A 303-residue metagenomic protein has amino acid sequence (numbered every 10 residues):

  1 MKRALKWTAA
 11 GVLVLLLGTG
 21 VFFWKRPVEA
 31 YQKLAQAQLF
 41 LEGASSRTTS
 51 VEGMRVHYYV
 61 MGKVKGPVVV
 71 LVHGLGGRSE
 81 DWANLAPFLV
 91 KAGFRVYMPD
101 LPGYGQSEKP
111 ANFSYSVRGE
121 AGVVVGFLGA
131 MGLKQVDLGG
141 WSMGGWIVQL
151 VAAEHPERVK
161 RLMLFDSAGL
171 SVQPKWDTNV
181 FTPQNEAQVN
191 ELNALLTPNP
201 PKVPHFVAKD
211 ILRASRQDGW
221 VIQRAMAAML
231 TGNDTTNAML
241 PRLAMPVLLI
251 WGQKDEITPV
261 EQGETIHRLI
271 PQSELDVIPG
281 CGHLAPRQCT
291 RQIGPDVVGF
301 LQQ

Functional and structural regions predicted by a protein language model:
M1-P67, K91-F94, Q302-Q303: Alpha/beta-hydrolase fold catalytic core
K25-A30, P183-A244: Conserved alpha/beta-hydrolase catalytic His-Asp/Glu region
T49-M54, Y59, K91, M98-G139: Active-site loop/oxyanion-hole signature of alpha/beta-hydrolase fold enzymes
M61-Q106: Conserved HGGG/HGGXW glycine-rich cap/lid loop of the alpha/beta-hydrolase fold
K134-V172: Conserved hydrolase catalytic core segment
L243, L249-W251: Short beta-strand/loop motif that positions the catalytic acidic residue of the alpha/beta-hydrolase fold
K254-T258: Acidic catalytic loop of the alpha/beta-hydrolase fold
E274, G280-Q303: Catalytic active-site module of serine/aspartate enzymes centered on a nucleophile-bearing elbow/loop
